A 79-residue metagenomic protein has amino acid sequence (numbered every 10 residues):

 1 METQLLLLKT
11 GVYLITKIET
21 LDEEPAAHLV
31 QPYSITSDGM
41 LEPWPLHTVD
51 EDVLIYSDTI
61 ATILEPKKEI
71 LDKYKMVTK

Functional and structural regions predicted by a protein language model:
M1-K79: Conserved RNA-binding domains used in RNP assembly and mRNA/RNA metabolism
